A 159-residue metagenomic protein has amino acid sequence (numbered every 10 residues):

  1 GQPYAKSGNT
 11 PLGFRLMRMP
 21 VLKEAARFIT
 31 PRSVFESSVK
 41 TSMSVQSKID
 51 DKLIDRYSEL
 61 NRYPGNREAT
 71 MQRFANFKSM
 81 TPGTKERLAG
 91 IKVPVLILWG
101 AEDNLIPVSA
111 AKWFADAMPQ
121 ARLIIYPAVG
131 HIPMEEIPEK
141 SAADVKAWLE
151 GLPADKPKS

Functional and structural regions predicted by a protein language model:
G1-K23: Flexible "cap/lid" loop of the alpha/beta hydrolase fold
P3-S7, A26-G90: Conserved alpha/beta-hydrolase catalytic His-Asp/Glu region
I49, I106, P133: Hydrophobic/aromatic residue at the end of a short beta strand that borders the catalytic acidic motif
L88-K92, A117-M118: Short, conserved loop/helix-junction motifs that constitute active-site signature segments in enzyme catalytic cores
I91, I97-W99, D103: Short beta-strand/loop motif that positions the catalytic acidic residue of the alpha/beta-hydrolase fold
N104-A110: Conserved alpha/beta-hydrolase "acid-adjacent" motif
K112-A121: Active-site-adjacent alpha-helix of alpha/beta-hydrolase-fold enzymes
Q120-S159: Catalytic active-site module of serine/aspartate enzymes centered on a nucleophile-bearing elbow/loop
